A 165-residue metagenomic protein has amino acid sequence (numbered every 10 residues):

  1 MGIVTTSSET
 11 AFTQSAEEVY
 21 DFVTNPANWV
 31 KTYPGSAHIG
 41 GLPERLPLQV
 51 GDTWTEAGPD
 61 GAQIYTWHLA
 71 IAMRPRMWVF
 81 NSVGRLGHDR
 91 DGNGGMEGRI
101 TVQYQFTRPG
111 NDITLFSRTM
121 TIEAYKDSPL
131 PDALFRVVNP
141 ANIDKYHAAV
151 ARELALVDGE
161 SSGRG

Functional and structural regions predicted by a protein language model:
M1-L46: Hydrophobic ligand-binding cavity/cleft-lining segments
G2-V4, L46, G61, G98 (+1 more regions): Residue-level preference for beta-strand/loop junctions
T5-S7, A62-W67, M96-Q103: Short, surface-exposed coil-to-beta transition loops
T13-E17, A70-M77, Q105-L115, G159: A short, structured loop/turn motif at beta-sheet edges
V19-V23, W29, L69, F80 (+3 more regions): Hydrophobic pocket/interface hotspot
Y33, G58, P109: Acidic surface patches and DE-rich sequence motifs
G40-G95, A149-G165: Glycine-rich portal/gate segments that line the openings of hydrophobic small-molecule binding cavities
G87-K145, R152, V157: Beta-strand/loop substructures that line and gate deep hydrophobic ligand-binding cavities in soluble
